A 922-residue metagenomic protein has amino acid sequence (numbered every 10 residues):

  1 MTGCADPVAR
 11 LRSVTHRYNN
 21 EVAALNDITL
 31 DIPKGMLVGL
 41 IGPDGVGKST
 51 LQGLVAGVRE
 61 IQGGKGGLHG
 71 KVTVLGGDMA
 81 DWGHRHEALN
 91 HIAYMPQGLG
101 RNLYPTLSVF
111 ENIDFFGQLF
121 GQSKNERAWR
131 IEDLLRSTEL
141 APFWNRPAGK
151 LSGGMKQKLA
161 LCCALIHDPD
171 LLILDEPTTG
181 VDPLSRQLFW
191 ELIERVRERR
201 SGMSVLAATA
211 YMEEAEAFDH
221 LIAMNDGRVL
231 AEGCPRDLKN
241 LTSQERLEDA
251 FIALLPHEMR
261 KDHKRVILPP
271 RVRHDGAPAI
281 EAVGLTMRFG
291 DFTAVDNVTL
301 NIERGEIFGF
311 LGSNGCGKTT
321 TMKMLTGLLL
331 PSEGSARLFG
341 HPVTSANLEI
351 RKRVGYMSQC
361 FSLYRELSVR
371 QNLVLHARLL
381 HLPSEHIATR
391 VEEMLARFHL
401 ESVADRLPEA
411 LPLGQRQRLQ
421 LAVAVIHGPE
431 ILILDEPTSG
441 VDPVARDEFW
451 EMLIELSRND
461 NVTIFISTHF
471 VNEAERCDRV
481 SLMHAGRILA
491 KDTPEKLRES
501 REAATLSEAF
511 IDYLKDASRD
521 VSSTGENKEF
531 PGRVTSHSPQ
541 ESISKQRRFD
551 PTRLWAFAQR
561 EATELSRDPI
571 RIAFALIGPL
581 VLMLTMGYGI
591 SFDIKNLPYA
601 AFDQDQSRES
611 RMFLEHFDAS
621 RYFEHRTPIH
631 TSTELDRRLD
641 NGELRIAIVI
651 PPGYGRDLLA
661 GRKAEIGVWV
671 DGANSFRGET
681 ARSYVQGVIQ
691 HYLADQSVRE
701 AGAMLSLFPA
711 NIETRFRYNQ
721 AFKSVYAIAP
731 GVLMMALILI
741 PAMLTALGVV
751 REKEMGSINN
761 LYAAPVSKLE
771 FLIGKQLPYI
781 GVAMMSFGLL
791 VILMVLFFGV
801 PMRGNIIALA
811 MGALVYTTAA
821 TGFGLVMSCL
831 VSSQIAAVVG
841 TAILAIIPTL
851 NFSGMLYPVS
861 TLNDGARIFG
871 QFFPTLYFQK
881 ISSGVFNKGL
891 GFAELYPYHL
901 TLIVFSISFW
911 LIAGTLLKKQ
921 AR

Functional and structural regions predicted by a protein language model:
A56, T326: Helix-to-loop junction immediately C-terminal to a conserved catalytic motif
K71-E87, Y94, S335-E349: ABC ATPase NBD Q-loop/coupling interface
T106, P147-L151, L407-G414: Conserved ABC ATPase signature
D114, Q118, E126-F143, V374 (+2 more regions): Conserved ABC ATPase "signature" region
L172-D175, L432-D435: Catalytic Walker B motif of ABC-type/P-loop ATPase nucleotide-binding domains
T468, S544-Y726, E894: Extracytoplasmic/periplasmic domains immediately adjacent to an N-terminal transmembrane anchor in multi-pass membrane
